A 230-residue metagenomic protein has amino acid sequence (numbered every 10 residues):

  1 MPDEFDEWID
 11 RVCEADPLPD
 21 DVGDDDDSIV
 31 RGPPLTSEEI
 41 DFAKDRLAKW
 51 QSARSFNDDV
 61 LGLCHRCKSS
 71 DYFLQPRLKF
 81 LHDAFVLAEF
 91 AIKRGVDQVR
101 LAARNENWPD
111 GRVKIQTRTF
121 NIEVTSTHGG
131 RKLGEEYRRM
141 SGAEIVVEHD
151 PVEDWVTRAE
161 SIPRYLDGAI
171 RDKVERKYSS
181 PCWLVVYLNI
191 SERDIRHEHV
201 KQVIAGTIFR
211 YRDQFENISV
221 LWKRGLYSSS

Functional and structural regions predicted by a protein language model:
P2-R104, T125-S230: Metal-dependent nuclease catalytic core centered on acidic motifs
L101-N107, R112-K114: Extended, H/D-rich, highly charged conserved domains that either
G111-V113, F120-S126: Conserved catalytic cores of phosphodiester-cleaving nucleases, focusing on short active-site segments
R118-F120, W183: Structural motif
